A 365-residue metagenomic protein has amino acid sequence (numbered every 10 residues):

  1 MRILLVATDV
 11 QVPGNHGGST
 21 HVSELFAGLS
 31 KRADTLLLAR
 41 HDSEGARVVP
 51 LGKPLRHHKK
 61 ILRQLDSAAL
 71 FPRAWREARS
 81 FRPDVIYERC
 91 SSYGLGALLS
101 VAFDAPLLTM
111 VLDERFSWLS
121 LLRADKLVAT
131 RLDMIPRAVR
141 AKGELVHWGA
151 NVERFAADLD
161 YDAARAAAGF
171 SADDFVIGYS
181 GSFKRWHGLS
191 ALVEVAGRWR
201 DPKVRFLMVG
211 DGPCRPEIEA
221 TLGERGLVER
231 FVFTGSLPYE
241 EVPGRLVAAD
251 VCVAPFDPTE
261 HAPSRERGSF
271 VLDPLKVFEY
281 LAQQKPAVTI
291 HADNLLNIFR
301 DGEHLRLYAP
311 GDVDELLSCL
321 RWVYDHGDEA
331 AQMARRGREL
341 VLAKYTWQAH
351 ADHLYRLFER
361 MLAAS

Functional and structural regions predicted by a protein language model:
M1-E44, F81, A105, S365: N-terminal subdomain of nucleotide-sugar transferases
L4-V6, S171-A196, L207, V251: Conserved donor-binding/catalytic core segment of Leloir-type glycosyltransferases
E88-Y93, V111: Short His-centered aromatic/hydrophobic patch
D133, W148-G149: Carbohydrate-associated surface elements
H187, E240-G244, C252-E279, V288-F299 (+1 more regions): Nucleotide-sugar-dependent
E217-L246, V251, H261: Nucleotide-activated donor-binding/catalytic signature segment of Leloir-type glycosyltransferases, i.e., the conserved
P274-L275, F299-V313, W322-G327: Conserved acidic donor-binding segment of nucleotide-sugar-dependent glycosyltransferases
W322, E329-K344: A short, well-ordered alpha-helix in the C-terminal region of glycosyltransferases
